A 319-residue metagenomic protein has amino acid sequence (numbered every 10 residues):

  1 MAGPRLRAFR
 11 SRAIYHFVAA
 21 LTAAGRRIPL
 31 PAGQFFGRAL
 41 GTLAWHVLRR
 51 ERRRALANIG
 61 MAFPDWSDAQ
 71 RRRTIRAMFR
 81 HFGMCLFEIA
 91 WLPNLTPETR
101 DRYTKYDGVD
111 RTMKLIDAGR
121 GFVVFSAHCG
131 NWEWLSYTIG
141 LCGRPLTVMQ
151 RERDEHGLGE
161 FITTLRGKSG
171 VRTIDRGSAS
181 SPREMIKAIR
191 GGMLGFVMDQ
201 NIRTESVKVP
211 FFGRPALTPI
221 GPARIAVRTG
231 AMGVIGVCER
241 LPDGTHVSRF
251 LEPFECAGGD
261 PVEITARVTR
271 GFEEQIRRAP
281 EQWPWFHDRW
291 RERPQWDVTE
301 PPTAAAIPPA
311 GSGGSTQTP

Functional and structural regions predicted by a protein language model:
M1-S126, E160-T164, K168-G170, P309-P319: Membrane-anchoring hydrophobic helices of lipid-metabolizing enzymes
A2-F9, V47, R72-F79, K114-D117 (+3 more regions): Non-catalytic C-terminal accessory region of glycerolipid acyltransferases and related lyso-lipid remodeling enzymes
S11, W45, R102, F125 (+4 more regions): A generic secondary-structure micro-motif detector that highlights 1-2 residue hydrophobic/ambivalent hotspots embedded
A20, R54, D110, W134 (+4 more regions): Short Gly/charged-rich anion-binding patches and loops
G25-I28, N131-S136, M185-V197: Short, composition-biased local secondary-structure segments
R102-Y106, E155, D175-S178, P215-A216 (+1 more regions): A conditional alpha-helix N-cap/helix-loop micro-motif detector
D117-G177, R203-V207, R214: Catalytic core of membrane glycerolipid acyltransferases/transacylases, capturing the structured, soluble-facing
